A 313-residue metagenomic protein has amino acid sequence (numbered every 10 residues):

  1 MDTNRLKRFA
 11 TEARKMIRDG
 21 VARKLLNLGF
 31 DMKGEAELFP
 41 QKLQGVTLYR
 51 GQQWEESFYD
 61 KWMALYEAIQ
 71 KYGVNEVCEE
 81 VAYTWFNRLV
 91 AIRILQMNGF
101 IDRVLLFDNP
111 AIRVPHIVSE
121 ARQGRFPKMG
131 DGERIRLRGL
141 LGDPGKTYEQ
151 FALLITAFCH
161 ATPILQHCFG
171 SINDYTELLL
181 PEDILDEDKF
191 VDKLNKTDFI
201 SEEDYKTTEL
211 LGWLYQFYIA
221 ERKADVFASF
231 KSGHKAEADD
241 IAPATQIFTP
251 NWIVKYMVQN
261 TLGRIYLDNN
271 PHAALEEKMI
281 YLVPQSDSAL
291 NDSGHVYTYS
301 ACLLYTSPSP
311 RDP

Functional and structural regions predicted by a protein language model:
M1-A273: Non-catalytic, mostly N-terminal accessory regions of nucleic-acid modification and defense proteins
A244-T249, Y266, N270-L304: Long, K/E/R/D-enriched contiguous segments that form extended
Y305-P313: Single conserved hydrophobic/aromatic residue that forms the stacking wall/gate of nucleotide- or nucleobase-binding
